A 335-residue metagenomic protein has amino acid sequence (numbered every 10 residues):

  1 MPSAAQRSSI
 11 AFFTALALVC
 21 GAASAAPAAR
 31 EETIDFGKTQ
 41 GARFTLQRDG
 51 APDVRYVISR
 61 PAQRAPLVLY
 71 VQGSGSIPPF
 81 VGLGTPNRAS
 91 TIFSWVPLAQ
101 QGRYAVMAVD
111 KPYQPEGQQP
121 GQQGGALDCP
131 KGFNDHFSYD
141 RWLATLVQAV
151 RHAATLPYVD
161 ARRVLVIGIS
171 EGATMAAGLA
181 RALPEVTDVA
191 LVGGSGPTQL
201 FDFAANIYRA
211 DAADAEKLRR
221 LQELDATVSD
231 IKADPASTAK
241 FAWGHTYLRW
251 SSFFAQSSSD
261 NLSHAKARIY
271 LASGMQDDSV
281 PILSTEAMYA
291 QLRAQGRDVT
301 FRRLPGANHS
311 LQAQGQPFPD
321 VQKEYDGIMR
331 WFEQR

Functional and structural regions predicted by a protein language model:
A29-Q63: N-terminal cap/lid segment of alpha/beta-hydrolase-fold proteins
A62-Q100: Short, surface-exposed "cap/lid" segments of acyl-processing enzymes
P79-P86, Y104, A108-D140: Cap/lid segment of the alpha/beta-hydrolase catalytic domain
L83, A267, P281-Q291: Short alpha-helix in the alpha/beta-hydrolase fold that links the catalytic acid
Q123, H136-Y139, A190-H264, A294: Accessory cap/linker subdomain of secreted extracellular hydrolases
H152-R209: Primarily recognizes the serine-hydrolase "nucleophile elbow" in alpha/beta-hydrolase and SGNH/GDSL folds
A265, L271-S273, D277: Short beta-strand/loop motif that positions the catalytic acidic residue of the alpha/beta-hydrolase fold
A307-L311, G315-R335: Catalytic active-site module of serine/aspartate enzymes centered on a nucleophile-bearing elbow/loop
